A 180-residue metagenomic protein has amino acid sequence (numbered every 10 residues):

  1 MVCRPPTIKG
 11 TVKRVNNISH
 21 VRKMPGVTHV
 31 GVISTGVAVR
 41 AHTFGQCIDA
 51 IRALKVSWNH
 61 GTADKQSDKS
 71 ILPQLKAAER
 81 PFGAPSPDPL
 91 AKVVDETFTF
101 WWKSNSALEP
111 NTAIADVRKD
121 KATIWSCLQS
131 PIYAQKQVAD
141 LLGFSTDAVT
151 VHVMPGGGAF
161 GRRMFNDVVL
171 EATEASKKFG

Functional and structural regions predicted by a protein language model:
M1-G180: Structural alpha/beta core scaffold segments of enzyme domains
